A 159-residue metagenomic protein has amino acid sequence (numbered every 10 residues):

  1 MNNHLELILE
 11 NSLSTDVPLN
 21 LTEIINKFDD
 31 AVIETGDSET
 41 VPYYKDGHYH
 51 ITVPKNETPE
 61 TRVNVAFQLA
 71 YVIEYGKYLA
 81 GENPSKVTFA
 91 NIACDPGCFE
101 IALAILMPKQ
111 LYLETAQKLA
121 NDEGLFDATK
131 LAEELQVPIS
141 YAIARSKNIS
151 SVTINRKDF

Functional and structural regions predicted by a protein language model:
M1-F159: Active-site hotspot residues in diverse enzymes, especially metal/ion-binding acidic/histidine motifs
